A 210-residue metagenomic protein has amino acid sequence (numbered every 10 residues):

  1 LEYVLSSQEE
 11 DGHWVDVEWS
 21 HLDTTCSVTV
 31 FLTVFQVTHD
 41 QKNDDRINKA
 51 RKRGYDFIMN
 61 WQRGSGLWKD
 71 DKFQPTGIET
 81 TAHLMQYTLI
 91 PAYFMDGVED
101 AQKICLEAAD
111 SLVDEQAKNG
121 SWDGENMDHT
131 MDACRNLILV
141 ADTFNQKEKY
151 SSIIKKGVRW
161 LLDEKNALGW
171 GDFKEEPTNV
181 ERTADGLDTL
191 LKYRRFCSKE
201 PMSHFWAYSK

Functional and structural regions predicted by a protein language model:
L1-H13, N48-L67, K103-S121, S152-G169 (+1 more regions): Long, well-ordered core segments of solenoidal/helical folds
H13-K49, G64-E107, K118-I153, G169-E200: An alpha-helical repeat/solenoid feature that recognizes helix-turn-helix modules
